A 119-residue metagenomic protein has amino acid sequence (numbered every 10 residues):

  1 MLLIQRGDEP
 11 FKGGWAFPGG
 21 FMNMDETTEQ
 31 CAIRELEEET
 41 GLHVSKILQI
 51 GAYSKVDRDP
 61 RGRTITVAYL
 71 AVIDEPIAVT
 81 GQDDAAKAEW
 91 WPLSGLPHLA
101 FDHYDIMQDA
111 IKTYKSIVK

Functional and structural regions predicted by a protein language model:
M1-A16, E29, V44: N-terminal strand-loop-strand
M22-V118: Unchanged
